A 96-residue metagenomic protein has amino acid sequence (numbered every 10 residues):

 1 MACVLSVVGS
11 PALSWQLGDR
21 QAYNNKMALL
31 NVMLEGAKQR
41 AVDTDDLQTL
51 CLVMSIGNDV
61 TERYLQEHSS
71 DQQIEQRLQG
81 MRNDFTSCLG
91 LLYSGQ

Functional and structural regions predicted by a protein language model:
M1-Q16: Classic N-terminal secretory signal peptides
A12-D46, L92-G95: Immediate post-signal-peptide N-terminus of mature secreted/exported proteins
Q48-Q96: Compact alpha-helical subdomains of small soluble proteins
